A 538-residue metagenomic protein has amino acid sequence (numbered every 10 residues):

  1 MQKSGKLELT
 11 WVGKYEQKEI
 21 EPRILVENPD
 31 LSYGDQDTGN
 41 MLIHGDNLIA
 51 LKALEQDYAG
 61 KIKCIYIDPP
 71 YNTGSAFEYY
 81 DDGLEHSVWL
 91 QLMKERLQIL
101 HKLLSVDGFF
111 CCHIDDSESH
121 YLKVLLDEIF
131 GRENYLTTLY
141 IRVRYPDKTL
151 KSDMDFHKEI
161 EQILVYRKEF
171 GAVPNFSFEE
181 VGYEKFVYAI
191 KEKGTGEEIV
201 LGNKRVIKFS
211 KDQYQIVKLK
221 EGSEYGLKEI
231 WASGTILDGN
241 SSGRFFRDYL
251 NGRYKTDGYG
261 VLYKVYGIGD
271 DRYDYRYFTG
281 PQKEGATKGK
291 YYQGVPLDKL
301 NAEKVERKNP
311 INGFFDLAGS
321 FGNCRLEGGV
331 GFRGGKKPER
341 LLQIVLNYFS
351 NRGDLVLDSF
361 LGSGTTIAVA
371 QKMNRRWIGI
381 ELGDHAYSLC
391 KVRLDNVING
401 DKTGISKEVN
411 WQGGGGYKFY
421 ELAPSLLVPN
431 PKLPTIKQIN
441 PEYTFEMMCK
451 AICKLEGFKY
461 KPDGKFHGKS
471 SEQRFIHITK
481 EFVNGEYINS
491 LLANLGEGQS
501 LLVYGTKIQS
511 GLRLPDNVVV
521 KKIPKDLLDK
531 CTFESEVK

Functional and structural regions predicted by a protein language model:
M1-R23, P29-G34, G39-N40, L48 (+7 more regions): Accessory, often C-terminal, charged low-complexity segments
I43, C111, S359, G379: Conserved SAM-binding loop
N47-A50, N72: Short acidic, Gly/Ser-rich segments with clustered Asp/Glu that frequently serve as metal-coordination loops in enzyme
K52-E55, A76: Core alpha/beta nucleotide-donor-binding catalytic domains of modification enzymes
G60-S75, L126, V356-A370: Conserved proline-anchored active-site loop of SAM-dependent methyltransferases that bridges a beta-strand
K63, P70-L92, S105-D107, E118: Mobile active-site "lid"/loop adjacent to the S-adenosyl-L-methionine
Y71-E78, G322-R325, V428-N430: Short acidic/His/Gly/Ser-rich catalytic and metal-binding motifs that mark active-site loops of diverse hydrolases
G329-R340: Conserved SAM-binding loop and adjacent beta-strand
